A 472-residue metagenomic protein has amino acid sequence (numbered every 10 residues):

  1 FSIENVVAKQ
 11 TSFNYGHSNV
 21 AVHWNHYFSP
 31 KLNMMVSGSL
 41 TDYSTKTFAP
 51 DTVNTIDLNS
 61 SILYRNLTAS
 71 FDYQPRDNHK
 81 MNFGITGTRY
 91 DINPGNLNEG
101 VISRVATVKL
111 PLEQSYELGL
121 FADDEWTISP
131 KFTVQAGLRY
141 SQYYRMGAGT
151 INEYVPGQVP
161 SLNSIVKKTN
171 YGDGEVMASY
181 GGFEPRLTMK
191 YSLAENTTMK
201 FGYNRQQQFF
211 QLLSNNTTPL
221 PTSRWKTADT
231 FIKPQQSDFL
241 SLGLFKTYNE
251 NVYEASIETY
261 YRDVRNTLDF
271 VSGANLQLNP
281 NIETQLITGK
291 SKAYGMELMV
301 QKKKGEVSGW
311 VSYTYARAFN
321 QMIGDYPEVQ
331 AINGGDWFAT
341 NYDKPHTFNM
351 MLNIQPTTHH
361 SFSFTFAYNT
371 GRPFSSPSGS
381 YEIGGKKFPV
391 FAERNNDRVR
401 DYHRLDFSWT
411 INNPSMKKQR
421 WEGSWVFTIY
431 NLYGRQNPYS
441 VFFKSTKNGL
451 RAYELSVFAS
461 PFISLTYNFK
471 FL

Functional and structural regions predicted by a protein language model:
E4-T11, N19, H23, P50-N59 (+10 more regions): Extracellular loop and loop/strand-boundary signature of outer-membrane beta-barrel proteins
N5, L40-S44, G87-N93, Y140-M146 (+9 more regions): Transmembrane beta-strands of outer-membrane beta-barrel pores
N14-Q158, S256-T259, K302, W310: Face-selective signature of the C-terminal outer-membrane beta-barrel domain
S29-N33, Q74-K80, K131, A194-N196 (+5 more regions): Short loop/turn motifs that connect adjacent beta-strands in outer-membrane beta-barrel proteins
S44, D91-I102, Y144-V166, M177 (+6 more regions): Surface-exposed extracellular loop regions of Gram-negative outer-membrane beta-barrel proteins, predominantly
Y64-S70, K109, E117, T227-K233 (+6 more regions): Outer membrane beta-barrel strand-and-loop segments of large Gram-negative receptors, especially TonB-dependent
Y260-D263, T284-S378, N468: Gram-negative outer-membrane beta-barrel transporters
H359, A367-K386, R400-D406, T410-L472: C-terminal beta-signal and adjacent terminal beta-strands/loops of Gram-negative outer-membrane beta-barrel proteins
